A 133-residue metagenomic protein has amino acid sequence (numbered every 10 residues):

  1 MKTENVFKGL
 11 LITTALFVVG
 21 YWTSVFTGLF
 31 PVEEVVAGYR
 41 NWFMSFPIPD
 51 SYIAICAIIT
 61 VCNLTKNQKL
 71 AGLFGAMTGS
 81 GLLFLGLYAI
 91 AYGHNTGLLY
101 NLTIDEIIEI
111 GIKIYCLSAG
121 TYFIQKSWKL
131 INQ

Functional and structural regions predicted by a protein language model:
M1-Q133: Topology signature of small-to-medium multi-pass alpha-helical membrane proteins
